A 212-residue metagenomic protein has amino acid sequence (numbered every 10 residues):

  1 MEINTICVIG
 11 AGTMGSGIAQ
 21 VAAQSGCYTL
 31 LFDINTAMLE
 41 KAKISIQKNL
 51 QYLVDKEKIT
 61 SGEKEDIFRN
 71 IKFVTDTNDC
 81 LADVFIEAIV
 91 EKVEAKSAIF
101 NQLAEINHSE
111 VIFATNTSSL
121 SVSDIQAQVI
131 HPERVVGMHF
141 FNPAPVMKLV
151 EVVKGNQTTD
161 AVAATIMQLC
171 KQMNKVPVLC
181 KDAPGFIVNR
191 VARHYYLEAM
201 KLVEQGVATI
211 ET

Functional and structural regions predicted by a protein language model:
M1-Y52, K56: NAD(P)+-binding Rossmann beta1-loop-alpha1 motif at the extreme N-terminus of oxidoreductases
I9, G17, F32, A88 (+3 more regions): Structural motif
Q20, Q24, E65-V84, T165-K175 (+2 more regions): Amphipathic alpha-helical segments at domain termini/boundaries
C27, H131, V152-A183, R193-T212: Internal alpha-helical scaffold of NAD(P)-dependent oxidoreductase catalytic cores
A37-K41, Y52-F113, S119-S121: Rossmann-like NAD(P)-binding element
L39, K43, I89, T159 (+1 more regions): Amphipathic, non-transmembrane alpha-helical scaffold segments
A98-L149, K154-M167: Rossmann-fold NAD(P)-binding glycine/threonine-rich loop
